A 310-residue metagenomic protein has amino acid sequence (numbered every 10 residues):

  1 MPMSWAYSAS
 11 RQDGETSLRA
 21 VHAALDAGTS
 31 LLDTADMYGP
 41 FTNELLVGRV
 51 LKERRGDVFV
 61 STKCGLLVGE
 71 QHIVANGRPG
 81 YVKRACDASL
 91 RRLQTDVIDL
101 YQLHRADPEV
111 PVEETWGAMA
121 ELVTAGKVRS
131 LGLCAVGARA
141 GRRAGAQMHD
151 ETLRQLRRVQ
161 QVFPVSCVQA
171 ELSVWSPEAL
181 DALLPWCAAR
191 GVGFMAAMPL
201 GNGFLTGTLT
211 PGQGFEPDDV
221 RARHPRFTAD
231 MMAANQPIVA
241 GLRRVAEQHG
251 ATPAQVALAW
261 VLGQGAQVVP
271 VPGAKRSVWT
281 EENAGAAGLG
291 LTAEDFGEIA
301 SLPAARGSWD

Functional and structural regions predicted by a protein language model:
M1-F59: N-terminal binding-site loop/beta-alpha segment at the start of enzyme catalytic domains that lines or forms
P2-E15, V68-K83, H104-E109, G145: Active-site mouth loops of central-metabolism enzymes
R11-A24, G77-L93, M148-R158: Short, acidic/polar
D26, G48-F59, L90-Q94, E121-T124 (+1 more regions): Acidic (Asp/Glu)-rich catalytic clusters
L32, I98, L131: Glycine-centered flexible beta-alpha turn that most often forms the glycine-rich phosphate-binding loop
D57-G69: A short, structured active-site edge motif that brings together acidic residues
L90-P108: Active-site groove signature of glycoside hydrolases
A106, V112-L302, R306-D310: Beta/alpha (TIM)-barrel catalytic core signal, keyed to glycine-rich beta->alpha loops juxtaposed to Asp/Glu that bind
